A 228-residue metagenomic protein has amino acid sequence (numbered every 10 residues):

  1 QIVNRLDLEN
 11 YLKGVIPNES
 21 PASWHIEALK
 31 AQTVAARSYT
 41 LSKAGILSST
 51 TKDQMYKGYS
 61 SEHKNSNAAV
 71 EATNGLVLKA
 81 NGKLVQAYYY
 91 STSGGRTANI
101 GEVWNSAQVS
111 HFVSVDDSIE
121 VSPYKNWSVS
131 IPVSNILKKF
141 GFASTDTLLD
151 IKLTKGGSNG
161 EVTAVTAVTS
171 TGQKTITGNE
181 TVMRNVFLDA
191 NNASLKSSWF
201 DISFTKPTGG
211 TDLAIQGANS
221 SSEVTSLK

Functional and structural regions predicted by a protein language model:
Q1-K228: Conserved, single-site charged/polar hotspot
